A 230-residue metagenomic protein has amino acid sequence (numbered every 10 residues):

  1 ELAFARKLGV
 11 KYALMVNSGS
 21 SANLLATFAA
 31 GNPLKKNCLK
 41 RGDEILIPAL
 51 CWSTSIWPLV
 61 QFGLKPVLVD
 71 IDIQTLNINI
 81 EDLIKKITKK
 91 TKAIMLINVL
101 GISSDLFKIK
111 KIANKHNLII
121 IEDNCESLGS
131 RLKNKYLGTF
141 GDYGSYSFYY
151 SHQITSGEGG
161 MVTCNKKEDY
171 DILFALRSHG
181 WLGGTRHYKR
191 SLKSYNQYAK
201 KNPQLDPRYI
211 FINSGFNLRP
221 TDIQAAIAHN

Functional and structural regions predicted by a protein language model:
E1-E44, P58-F62, L68-D70, K135: Phosphate-binding glycine-rich loop
L14, L46, V67, I94-M95 (+1 more regions): Conserved hydrophobic packing residues within short motifs/helices of P-loop NTPase cores of ABC-family ATPases
L24, I56-W57, S104-F107, D171 (+1 more regions): Alpha-helical elements of the RecA-like P-loop NTPase motor core of helicases
L50, L64, I71-I73, V99: Active-site loop/turn elements of alpha/beta-hydrolase fold enzymes, especially the short glycine-/histidine-rich
L50-I56: Conserved coil-to-alpha-helix start sites within the AMP-binding
P58-L59, I112, I223: Hydrophobic/aromatic ligand-binding patch that stacks against planar heteroaromatic rings of cofactors or nucleotides
Q74-D171: Active-site phosphate-binding strand-loop segment of PLP-dependent enzymes
S127-K133, F140-N230: Active-site region of PLP-dependent enzymes
